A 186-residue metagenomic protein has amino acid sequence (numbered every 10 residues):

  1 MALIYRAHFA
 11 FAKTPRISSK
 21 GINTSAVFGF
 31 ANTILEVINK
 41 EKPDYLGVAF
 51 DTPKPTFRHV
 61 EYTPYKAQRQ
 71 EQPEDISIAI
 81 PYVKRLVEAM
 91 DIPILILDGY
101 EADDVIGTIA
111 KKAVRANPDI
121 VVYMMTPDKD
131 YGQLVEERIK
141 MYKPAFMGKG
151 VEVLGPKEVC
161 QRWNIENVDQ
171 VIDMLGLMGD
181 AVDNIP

Functional and structural regions predicted by a protein language model:
M1, A49-P53, T126-K129, A145: A short beta-strand-to-loop transition that corresponds to the Sensor-1 phosphate-sensing loop of AAA+ P-loop ATPases
M1-G47, D51, F57-R58: Non-catalytic, usually N-terminal nucleic-acid engagement modules in DNA/RNA processing proteins
A2, T52-F57, P73-Y82: Short, compositionally biased "basic patch" segments
A12-I17, A67-P186: Extended two-metal-dependent nuclease catalytic cores across DNA- and RNA-processing enzymes
H59-P64: Glycine-rich loop at the start of a catalytic domain that most often binds anionic cofactors/ligands
